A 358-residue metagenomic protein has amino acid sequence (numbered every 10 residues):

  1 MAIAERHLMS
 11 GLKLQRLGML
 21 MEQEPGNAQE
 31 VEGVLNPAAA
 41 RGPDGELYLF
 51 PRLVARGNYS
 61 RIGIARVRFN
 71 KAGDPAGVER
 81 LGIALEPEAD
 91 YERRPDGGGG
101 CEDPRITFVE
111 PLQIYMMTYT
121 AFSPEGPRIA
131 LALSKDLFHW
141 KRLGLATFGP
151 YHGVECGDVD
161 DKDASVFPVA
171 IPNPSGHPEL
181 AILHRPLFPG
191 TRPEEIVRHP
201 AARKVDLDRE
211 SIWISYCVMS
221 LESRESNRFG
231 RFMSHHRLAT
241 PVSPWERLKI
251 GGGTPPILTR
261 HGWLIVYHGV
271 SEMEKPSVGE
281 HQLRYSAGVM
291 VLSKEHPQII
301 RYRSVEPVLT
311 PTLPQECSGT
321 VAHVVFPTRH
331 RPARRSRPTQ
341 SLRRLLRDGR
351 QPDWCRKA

Functional and structural regions predicted by a protein language model:
M1-E32, N36, A40-G99, F108-D161 (+3 more regions): Beta-rich carbohydrate-recognition and catalytic domains
E102: Metal-dependent C-N hydrolase catalytic cores
R105: Glycine-rich phosphate-binding loop
A164-V169, G253-P255, P327-P332: Beta-rich, blade/repeat-based domains predominating in secreted/periplasmic proteins but also intracellular
